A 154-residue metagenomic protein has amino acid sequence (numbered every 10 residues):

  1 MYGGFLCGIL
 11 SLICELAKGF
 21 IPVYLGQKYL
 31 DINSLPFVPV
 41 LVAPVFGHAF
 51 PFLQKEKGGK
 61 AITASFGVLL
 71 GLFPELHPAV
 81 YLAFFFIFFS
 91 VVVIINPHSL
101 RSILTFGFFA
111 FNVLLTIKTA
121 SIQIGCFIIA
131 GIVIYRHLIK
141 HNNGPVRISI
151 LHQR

Functional and structural regions predicted by a protein language model:
M1-G3, G26-Y29, G47, I62-I95 (+1 more regions): Interfacial segments of multi-pass membrane proteins
M1-G8, G58, N142-R154: Cytosolic, membrane-interface loops and tails of multi-pass inner-membrane proteins
M1-Q27: Multi-pass membrane catalytic core of lipid/isoprenoid biosynthesis enzymes
S11-E15, P36-P44, K60-V68, Y81 (+2 more regions): Alpha-helical transmembrane segments of multi-pass membrane proteins, especially transporters and channels
P22, P51-K55, K140-H141: Alpha-helical transmembrane segments and their lipid-water interface positions in multi-pass membrane proteins
P51-K60, V91-L104: Membrane-helix interface "capping/anchor" motifs
H77-F84, H98-F106, I117-A130: Loop-to-transmembrane alpha-helix initiation sites
